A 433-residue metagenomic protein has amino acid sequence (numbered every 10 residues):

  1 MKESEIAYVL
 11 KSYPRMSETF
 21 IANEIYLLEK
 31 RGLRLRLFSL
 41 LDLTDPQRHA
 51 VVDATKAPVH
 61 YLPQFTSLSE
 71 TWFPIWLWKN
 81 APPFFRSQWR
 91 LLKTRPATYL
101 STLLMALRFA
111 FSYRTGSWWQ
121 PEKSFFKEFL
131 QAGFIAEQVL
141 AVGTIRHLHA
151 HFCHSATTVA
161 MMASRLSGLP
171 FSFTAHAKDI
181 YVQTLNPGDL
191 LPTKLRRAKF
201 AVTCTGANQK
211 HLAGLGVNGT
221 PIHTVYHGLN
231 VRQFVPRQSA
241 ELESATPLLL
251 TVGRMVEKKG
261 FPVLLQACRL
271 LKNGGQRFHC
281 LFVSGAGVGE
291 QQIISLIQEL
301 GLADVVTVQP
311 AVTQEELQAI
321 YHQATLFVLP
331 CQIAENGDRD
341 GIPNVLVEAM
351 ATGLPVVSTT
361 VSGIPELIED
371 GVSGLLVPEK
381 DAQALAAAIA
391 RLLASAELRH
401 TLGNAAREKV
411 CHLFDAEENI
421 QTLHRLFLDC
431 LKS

Functional and structural regions predicted by a protein language model:
T19, P247, T251-L270, V288-Q291 (+2 more regions): A conserved mid-protein helix/loop that constitutes part of the nucleotide-sugar donor-binding site
L68-W72, Q183-L185, A213, L229-A245: Acidic anion/phosphate-binding donor-loop and adjacent secondary structure in glycosyltransferase catalytic cores
A207, G228: Carbohydrate-associated surface elements
Q292-E315: Nucleotide-activated donor-binding/catalytic signature segment of Leloir-type glycosyltransferases, i.e., the conserved
A311-V312, A319-A324: Short alpha-helical donor nucleotide-sugar binding micro-motif in glycosyltransferases
H322-G337, L354: Acidic donor-binding loop of glycosyltransferase active sites
L346, A351, P355-S358, I368: Short hydrophobic beta-strand element within catalytic cores of glycosyltransferases and related nucleotide-activated
L367-G371, L375-A382, R391-E397: Conserved acidic donor-binding segment of nucleotide-sugar-dependent glycosyltransferases
